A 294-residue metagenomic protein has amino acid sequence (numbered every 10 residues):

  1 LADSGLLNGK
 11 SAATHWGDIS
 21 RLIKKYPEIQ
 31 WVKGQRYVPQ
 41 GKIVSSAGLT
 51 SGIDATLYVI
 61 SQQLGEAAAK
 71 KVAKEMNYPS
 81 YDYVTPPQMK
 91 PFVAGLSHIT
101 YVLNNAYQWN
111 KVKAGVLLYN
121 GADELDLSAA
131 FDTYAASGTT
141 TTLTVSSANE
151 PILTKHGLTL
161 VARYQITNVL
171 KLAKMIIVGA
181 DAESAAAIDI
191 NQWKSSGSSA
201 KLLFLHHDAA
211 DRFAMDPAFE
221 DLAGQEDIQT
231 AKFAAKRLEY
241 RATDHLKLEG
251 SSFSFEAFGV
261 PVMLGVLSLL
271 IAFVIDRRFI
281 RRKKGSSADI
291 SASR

Functional and structural regions predicted by a protein language model:
L1, D18-I19, V38-P39, I43-S45 (+3 more regions): Solvent-exposed loop/turn segments at secondary-structure junctions within structured extracellular/periplasmic domains
L1-G17, Y134, L202: Catalytic nucleophile loop
N8-V32: A conserved active-site-flanking secondary-structure segment within enzyme catalytic domains
S11, K42, K111-K113: Residues that mark the start of a beta-strand
H15, L49, I53, D123-L127: Solvent-exposed, acidic/flexible segments
K24-W31, G52-V59, A114: Extended, hydrophobic alpha-helical segments
G34-A73: Contiguous mid-protein beta-loop-alpha structural module that forms a pocket-lining wall or clamp of enzyme active
L57-R294: Extended, subdomain-level signal for the structured scaffold at the beginning of enzyme domains
